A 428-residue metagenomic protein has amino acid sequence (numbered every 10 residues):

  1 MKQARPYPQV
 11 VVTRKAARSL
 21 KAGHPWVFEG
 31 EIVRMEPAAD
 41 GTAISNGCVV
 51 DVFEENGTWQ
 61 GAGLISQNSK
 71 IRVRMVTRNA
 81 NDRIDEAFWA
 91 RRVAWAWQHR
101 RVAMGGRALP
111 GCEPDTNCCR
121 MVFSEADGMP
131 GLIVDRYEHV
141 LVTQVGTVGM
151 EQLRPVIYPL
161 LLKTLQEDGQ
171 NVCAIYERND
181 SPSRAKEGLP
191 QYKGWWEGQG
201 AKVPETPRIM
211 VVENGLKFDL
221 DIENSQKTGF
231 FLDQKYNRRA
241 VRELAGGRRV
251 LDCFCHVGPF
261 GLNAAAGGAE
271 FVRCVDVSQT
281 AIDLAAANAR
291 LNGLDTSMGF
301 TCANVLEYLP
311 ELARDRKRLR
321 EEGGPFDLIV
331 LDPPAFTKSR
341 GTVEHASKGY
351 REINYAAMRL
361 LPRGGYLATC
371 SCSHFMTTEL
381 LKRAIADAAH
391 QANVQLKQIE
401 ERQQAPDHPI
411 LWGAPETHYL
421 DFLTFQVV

Functional and structural regions predicted by a protein language model:
M1-E138: Non-catalytic accessory regions of SAM-dependent methyltransferases
V122-D135, R154-F230: Non-catalytic substrate-recognition/targeting regions of SAM-dependent transferases
G246-H256: Conserved class I S-adenosyl-L-methionine
V257-E270: Conserved SAM-binding loop of SAM-dependent methyltransferases across substrates and taxa, primarily the Class I
F271-D276: Conserved SAM-binding motif I beta-strand of class I
T280-V330: S-adenosyl-L-methionine
P325, E352, Y366-V428: C-terminal catalytic and target-recognition region of SAM-dependent MTase-like enzymes, primarily methyltransferases
F326-A356: Mobile active-site "lid"/loop adjacent to the S-adenosyl-L-methionine
